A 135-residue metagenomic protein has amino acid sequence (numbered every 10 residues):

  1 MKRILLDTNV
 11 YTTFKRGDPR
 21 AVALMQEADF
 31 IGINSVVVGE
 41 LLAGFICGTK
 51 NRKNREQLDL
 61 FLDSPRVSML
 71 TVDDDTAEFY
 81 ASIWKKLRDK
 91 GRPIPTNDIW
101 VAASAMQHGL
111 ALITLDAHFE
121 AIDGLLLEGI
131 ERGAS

Functional and structural regions predicted by a protein language model:
M1, A102, M106-S135: Acidic, PIN/NYN-like endoribonuclease modules and their adjacent C-terminal/linker elements
M1-V36, A43-L60, A134-S135: Short, well-structured N-terminal submotif of metal-dependent ribonuclease cores
K2, V22-L24, D59-F61, M69 (+3 more regions): Short secondary-structure boundary/capping segments
I4, F30-G32, D63-L70, A111: Short loop->beta-strand "edge-of-pocket" segments that line small-molecule binding or catalytic clefts across diverse
D7-T8, L41, Y80, A105: Generic structural signal for small/hydrophobic residues in well-ordered secondary structure, especially within
V10, V37-E40, T76, H118: Short, well-ordered alpha-helical scaffold segment located in the soluble/lumenal catalytic or ligand-binding core
S68-I113: Active-site neighborhoods of divalent-metal-dependent phosphate/nucleic-acid chemistry enzymes
